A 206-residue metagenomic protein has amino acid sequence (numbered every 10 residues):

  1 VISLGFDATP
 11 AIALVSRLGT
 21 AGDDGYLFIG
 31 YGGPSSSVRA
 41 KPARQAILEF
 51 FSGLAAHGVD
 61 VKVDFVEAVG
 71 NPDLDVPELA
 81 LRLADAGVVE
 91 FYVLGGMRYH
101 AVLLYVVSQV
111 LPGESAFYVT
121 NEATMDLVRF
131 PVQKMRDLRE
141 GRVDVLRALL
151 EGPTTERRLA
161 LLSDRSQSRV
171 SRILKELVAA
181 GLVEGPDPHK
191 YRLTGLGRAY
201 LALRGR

Functional and structural regions predicted by a protein language model:
V1-V88, V102-Y105, Q109-R206: Long, low-complexity, Lys/Arg-enriched
V88-L94: Short glycine-rich phosphate-binding loop at a beta-alpha junction
